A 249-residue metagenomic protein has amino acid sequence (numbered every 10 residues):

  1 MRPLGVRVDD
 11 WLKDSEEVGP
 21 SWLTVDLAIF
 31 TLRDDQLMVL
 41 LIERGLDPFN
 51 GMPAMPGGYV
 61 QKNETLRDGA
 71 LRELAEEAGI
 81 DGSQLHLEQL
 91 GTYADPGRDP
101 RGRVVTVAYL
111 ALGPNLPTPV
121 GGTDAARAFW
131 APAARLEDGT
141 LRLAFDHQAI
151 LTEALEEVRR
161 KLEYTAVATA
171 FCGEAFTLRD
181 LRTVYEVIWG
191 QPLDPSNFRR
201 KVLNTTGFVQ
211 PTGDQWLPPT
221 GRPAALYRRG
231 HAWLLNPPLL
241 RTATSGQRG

Functional and structural regions predicted by a protein language model:
V6-A54, R67: N-terminal strand-loop-strand
V18-L23, R101-V105, P219: A short catalytic or substrate-binding loop motif that flags glycine-/basic-rich loops and adjacent residues that bind
D35, D95-T118, A154-V158, A225-W233: Active-site-adjacent beta-strand/loop module that shapes the phosphate/pyrophosphate-binding cleft
Q36-E76, I80, L162-T183: Conserved Nudix-box catalytic region and its N-terminal flanking loop in Nudix hydrolases and closely related
D81-L90, P195: A short coil-to-beta-strand element that immediately follows conserved catalytic motifs
A108-A111, P119-L162, F171-V184, N197-G207 (+1 more regions): NUDIX/MutT-family hydrolases
T183-P192: Short helix-coil junctions and helix-kink-helix linkers
Q210-G249: Long, intrinsically disordered, low-complexity Ser/Thr/Pro-rich regulatory/activation regions of nuclear proteins
